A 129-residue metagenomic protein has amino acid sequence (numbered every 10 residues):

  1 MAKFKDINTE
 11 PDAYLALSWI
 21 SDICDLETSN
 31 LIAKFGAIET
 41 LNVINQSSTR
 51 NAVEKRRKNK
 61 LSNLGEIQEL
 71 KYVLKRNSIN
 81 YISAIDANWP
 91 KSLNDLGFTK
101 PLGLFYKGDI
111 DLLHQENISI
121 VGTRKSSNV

Functional and structural regions predicted by a protein language model:
M1-V129: Short, positively charged patches
